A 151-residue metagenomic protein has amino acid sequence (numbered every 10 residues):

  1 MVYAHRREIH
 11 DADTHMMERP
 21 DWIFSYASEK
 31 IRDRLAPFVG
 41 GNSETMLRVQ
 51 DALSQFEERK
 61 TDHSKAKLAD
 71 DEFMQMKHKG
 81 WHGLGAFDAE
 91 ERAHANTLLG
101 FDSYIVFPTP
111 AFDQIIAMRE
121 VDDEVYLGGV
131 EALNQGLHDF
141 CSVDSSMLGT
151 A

Functional and structural regions predicted by a protein language model:
M1-A151: Helix-coil boundary/capping segments in enzymes
